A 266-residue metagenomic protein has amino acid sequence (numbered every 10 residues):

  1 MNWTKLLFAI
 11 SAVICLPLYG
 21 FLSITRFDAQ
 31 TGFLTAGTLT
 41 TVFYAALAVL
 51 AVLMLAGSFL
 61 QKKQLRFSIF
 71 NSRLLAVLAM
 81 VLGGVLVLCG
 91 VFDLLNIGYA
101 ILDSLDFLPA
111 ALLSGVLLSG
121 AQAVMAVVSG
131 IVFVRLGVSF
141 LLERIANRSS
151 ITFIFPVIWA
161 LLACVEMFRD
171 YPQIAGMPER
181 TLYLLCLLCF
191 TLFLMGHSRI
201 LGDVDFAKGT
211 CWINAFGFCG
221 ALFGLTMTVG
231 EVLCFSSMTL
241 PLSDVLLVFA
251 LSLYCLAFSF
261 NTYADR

Functional and structural regions predicted by a protein language model:
M1-S11: N-terminal membrane topogenic signal
S11-L18, A76-D93, S119-R135, S150-E166 (+2 more regions): Alpha-helical transmembrane segments of multi-pass integral membrane proteins
V13-L22, V52-L53, R180-R266: C-terminal transmembrane-bundle signature of multipass membrane proteins, characterized by strong activation on
G20-G32, V91-S104, C164-A175, M227-S237: Juxtamembrane "helix-exit" motif on the non-cytosolic side of transmembrane helices
T35-A51, A76-L82, C89-D93, A110-G130 (+2 more regions): Alpha-helical transmembrane segments of polytopic membrane proteins
A48-K63, V128-V138, T191-R199: Membrane-water interface of transmembrane alpha-helices
G57-R66, F260-R266: Membrane-interface capping segments at transmembrane-helix boundaries
K63-L74, V138-I151, L201-C211: Membrane-interface helix-boundary motifs at transmembrane edges
